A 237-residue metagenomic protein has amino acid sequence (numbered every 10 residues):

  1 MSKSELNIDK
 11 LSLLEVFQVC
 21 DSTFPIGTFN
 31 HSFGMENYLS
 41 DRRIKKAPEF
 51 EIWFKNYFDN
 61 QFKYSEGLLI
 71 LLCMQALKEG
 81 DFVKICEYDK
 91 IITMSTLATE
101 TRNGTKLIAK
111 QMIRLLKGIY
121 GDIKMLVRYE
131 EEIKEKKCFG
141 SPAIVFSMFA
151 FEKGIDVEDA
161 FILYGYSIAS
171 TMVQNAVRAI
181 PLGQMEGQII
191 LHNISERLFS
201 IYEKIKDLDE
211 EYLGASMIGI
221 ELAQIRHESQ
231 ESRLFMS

Functional and structural regions predicted by a protein language model:
M1-L14: Charged, compositionally biased N-terminal leader segments and the immediate start of the first structured element
V16-G80: Glycine/small-residue-rich interface belts in oligomeric ring/scaffold proteins and their assembly partners
V16-P25, F54-N60, M94-T101, E130-K137 (+1 more regions): A short glycine/serine-rich beta->alpha loop
D41-P48, I119, L126-V127, E152-A160 (+1 more regions): Inter-helical turn/loop segments and adjacent helix faces that build the functional surface of alpha-helical bundle
G67, L72, F82-A150: Internal, conserved structured core segments that host functional sites
I133-I180: A contiguous pocket-lining binding segment that forms or flanks enzyme active sites
S167-S237: C-terminal auxiliary extensions adjacent to catalytic cores
